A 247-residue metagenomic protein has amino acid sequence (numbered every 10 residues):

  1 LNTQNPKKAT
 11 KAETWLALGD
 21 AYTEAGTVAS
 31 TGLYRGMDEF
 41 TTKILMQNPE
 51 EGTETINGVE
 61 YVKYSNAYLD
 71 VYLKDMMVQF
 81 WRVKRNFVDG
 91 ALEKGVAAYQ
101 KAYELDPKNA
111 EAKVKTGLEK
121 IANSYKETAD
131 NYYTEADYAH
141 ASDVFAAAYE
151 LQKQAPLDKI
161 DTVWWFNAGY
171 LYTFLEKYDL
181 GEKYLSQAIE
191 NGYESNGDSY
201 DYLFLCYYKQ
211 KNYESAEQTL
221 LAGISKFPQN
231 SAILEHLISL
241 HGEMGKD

Functional and structural regions predicted by a protein language model:
A9, A21-A139, Q152-T162: Short coil/linker segments at helix-helix boundaries
W15, A91-K94, A98, V144 (+3 more regions): Alpha-helical solenoid repeat scaffolds, predominantly canonical TPR units
L16-A17, K113-K115, E127, K159-N167 (+2 more regions): Alpha-solenoid helical repeat scaffolds
A102, A148, A188, A222-G223: Canonical positions in the second alpha-helix
G197-K246: Long, internal scaffold/assembly segments composed of regular secondary structure
